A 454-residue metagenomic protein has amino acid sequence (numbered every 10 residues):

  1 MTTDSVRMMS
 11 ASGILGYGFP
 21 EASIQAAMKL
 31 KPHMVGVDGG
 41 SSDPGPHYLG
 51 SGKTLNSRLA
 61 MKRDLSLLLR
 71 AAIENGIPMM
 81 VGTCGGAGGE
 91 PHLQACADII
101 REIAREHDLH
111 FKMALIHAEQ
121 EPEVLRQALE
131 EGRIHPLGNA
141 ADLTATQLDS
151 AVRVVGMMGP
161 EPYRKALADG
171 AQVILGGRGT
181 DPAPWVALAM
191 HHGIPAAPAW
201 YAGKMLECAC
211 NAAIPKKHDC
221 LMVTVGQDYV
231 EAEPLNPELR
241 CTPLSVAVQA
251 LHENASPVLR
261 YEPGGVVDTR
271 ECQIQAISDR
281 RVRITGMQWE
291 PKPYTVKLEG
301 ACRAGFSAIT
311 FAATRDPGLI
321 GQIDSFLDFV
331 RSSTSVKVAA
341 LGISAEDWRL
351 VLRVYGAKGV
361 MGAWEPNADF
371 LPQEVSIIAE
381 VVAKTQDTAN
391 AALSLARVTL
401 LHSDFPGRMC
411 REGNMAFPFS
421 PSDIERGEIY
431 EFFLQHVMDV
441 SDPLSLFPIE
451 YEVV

Functional and structural regions predicted by a protein language model:
M1-A27: N-terminal amphipathic/basic leader segments beginning at the initiator methionine
T2-A11, G36, V154-V155, P184-A357: Small-residue-enriched flexible segments
M8, T54, I77-G88, V173-I174 (+1 more regions): Short glycine-rich or small-residue beta-strand-to-loop segments that form or flank ligand, phosphate, metal/Fe-S
I14-G16, S41-D43, C84-Q94, G177-P184 (+1 more regions): Gly/Ser/Thr-rich loops at beta-strand to alpha-helix junctions that form or flank small-molecule/cofactor-binding
F19-A22, P46-G50, P91-C96, E123-R133 (+7 more regions): Short acidic, glycine/serine/threonine-rich loops at helix termini
L30-H47, R70-N75: N-terminal glycine-rich anion-binding loops that anchor highly charged ligand groups
E121-G176: An acidic, phosphate/nucleotide-engaging active-site surface
Y294-V454: C-terminal non-catalytic interaction/assembly regions of soluble proteins
